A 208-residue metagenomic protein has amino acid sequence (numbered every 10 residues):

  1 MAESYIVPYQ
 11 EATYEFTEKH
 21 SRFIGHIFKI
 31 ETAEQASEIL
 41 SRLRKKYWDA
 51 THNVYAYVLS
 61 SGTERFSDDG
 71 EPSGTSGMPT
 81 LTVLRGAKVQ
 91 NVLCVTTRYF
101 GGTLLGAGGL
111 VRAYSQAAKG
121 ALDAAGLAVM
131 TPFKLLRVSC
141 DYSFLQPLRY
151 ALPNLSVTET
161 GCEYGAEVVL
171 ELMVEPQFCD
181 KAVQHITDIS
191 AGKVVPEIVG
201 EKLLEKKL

Functional and structural regions predicted by a protein language model:
M1-G74, C179, E197-K207: C-terminal regulatory domains involved in ligand/effector binding and gene-expression control
G62, P72-V89, Y164-A166: Positively charged, aromatic-enriched nucleic acid-contacting surfaces
M78-A124: Active-site beta-strand/loop microenvironment that shapes enzyme catalytic pockets
G126-F144: Short glycine-/aliphatic-rich beta-strand segments at the starts of folded cytosolic domains
S139-V157: Short amphipathic alpha-helix segments
L148-N154, K181-S190: Short amphipathic alpha-helices in soluble, non-transmembrane regions that often serve as interface/regulatory elements
E159-E163, S190-E205: Conserved short beta-strand edge segments in small beta-sheet-based binding/regulatory domains
L172-C179: Terminal, non-globular segments
